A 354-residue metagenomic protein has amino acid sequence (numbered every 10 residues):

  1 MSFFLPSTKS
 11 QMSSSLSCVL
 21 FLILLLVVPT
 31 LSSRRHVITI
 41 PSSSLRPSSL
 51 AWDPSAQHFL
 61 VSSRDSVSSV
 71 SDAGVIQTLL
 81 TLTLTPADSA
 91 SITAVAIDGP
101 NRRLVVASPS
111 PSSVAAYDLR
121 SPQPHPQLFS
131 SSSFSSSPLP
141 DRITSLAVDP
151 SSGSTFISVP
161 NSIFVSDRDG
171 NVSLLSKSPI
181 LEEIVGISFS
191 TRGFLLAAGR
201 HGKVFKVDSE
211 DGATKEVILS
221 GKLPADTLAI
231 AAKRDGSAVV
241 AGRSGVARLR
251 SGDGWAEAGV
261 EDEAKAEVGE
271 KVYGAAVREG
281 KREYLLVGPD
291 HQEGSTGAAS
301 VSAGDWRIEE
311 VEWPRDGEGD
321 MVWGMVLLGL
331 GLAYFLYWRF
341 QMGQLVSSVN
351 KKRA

Functional and structural regions predicted by a protein language model:
R34-P41, V75-P86, Q123-S137, N171-S178 (+2 more regions): A short beta-strand motif characteristic of beta-propeller blades
S42-Q57, L84-R103, S133-T155, P160 (+3 more regions): Beta-rich, blade/repeat-based domains predominating in secreted/periplasmic proteins but also intracellular
F59-L82: Beta-propeller domains
S63-R64, P109-S110, L119, S151 (+7 more regions): Short loop/turn segments immediately following the C-termini of beta-strands
V67-S68, S112-V114, S162-V165, G202-F205 (+3 more regions): Structural signal for beta-propeller blades
S71-V75, D118-Q123, S166-N171, D208-A213 (+2 more regions): Short loop/turn segments that connect beta-strands within beta-propeller blades
S220-A256, L328-G331: Loop/turn-rich, solvent-exposed surfaces of beta-rich toroidal or solenoidal domains
K271-S348: Blade-level signature of beta-propeller repeat domains, shared across WD40, Kelch, NHL, RCC1 and BNR/Asp-box propellers
